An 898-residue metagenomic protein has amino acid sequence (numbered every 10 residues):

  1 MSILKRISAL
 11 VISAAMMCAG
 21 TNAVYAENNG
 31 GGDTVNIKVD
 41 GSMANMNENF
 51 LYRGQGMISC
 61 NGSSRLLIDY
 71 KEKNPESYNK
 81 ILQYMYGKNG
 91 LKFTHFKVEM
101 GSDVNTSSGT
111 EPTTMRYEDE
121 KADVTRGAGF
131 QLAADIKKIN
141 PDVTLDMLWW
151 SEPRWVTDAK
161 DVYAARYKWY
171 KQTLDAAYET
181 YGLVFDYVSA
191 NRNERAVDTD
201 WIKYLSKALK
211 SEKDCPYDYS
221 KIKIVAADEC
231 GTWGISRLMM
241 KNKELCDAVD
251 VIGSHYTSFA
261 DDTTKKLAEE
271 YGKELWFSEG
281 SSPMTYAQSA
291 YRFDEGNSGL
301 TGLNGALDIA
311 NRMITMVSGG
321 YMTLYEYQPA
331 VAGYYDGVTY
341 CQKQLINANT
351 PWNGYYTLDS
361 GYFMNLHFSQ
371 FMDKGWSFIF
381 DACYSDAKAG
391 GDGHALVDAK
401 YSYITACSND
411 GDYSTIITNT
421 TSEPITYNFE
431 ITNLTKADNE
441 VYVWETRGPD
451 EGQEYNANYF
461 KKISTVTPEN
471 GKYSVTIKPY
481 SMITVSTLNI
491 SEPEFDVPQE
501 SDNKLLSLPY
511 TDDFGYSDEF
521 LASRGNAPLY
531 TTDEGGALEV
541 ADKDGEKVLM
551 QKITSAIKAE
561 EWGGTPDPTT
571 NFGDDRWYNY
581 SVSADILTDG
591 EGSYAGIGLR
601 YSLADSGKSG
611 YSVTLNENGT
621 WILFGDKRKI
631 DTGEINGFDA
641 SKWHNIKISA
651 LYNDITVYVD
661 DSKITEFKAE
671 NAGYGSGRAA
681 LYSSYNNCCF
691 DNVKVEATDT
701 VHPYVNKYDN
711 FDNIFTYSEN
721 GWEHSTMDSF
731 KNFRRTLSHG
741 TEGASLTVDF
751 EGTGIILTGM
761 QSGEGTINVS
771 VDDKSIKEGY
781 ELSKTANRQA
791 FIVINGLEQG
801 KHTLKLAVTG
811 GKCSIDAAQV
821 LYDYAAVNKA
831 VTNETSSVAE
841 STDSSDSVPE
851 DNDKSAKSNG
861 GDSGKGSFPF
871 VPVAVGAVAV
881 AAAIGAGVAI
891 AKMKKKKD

Functional and structural regions predicted by a protein language model:
G30-D186, A190, T199, K203 (+1 more regions): N-terminal catalytic cores of secreted or lumenal carbohydrate-active enzymes
F277-H394: Aromatic/acidic polysaccharide-binding cleft in carbohydrate-active enzymes
S385-N439, Y480, T753: Carbohydrate-binding surface patches
I417-G536, A556-E560, K629, E696 (+2 more regions): C-terminal beta-sandwich/jelly-roll accessory domains of carbohydrate-active enzymes
Y480, N687, N692-E834, V838: Glycan-recognition surfaces in beta-rich domains, encompassing non-catalytic CBMs and lectin-like receptor-binding
I553-I622: Secretory/extracellular carbohydrate-interaction modules and structurally similar beta-sandwich "look-alikes"
F667-D691, T785-N787: Flexible glycan-contacting loops in extracellular carbohydrate-active proteins
A881-D898: C-terminal membrane-anchoring or membrane-association module
